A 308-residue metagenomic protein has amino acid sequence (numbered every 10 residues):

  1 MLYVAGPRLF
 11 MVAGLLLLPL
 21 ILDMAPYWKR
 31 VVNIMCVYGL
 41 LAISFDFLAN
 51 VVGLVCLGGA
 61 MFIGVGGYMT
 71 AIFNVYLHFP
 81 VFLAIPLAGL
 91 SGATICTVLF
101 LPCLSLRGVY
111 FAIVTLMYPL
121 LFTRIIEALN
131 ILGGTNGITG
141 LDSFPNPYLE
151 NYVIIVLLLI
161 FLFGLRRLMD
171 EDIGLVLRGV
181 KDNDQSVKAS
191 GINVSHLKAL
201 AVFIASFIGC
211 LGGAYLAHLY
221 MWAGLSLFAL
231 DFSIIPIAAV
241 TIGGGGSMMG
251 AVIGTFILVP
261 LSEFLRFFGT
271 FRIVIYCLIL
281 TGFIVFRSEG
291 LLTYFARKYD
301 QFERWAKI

Functional and structural regions predicted by a protein language model:
M1-L17, F163, D182, A189-L197 (+1 more regions): Cytosolic-side transmembrane-helix boundaries in multi-pass membrane proteins
P19-L20, M24-V75, V98-F111, D184-S186 (+1 more regions): Single transmembrane alpha-helix segments in multi-pass membrane proteins
L20, T97, F144-V180, S195: Alpha-helical transmembrane segments of multi-pass integral membrane proteins
L77-L120, I253-T255: Alpha-helical transmembrane segments within multi-pass membrane transporters and channels
I85, A199-F286, Y299: Transmembrane alpha-helical segments in multi-pass inner-membrane proteins
T115-P147, V153, G174, E289-A296: Extracellular/periplasmic helix-loop junction at the C-terminal end of a transmembrane helix in multi-pass membrane
Y118-N130, P145, V156-L165, A201-L219: Alpha-helical transmembrane segments in inner-membrane proteins
M169-G209: Intracellular coupling helices
